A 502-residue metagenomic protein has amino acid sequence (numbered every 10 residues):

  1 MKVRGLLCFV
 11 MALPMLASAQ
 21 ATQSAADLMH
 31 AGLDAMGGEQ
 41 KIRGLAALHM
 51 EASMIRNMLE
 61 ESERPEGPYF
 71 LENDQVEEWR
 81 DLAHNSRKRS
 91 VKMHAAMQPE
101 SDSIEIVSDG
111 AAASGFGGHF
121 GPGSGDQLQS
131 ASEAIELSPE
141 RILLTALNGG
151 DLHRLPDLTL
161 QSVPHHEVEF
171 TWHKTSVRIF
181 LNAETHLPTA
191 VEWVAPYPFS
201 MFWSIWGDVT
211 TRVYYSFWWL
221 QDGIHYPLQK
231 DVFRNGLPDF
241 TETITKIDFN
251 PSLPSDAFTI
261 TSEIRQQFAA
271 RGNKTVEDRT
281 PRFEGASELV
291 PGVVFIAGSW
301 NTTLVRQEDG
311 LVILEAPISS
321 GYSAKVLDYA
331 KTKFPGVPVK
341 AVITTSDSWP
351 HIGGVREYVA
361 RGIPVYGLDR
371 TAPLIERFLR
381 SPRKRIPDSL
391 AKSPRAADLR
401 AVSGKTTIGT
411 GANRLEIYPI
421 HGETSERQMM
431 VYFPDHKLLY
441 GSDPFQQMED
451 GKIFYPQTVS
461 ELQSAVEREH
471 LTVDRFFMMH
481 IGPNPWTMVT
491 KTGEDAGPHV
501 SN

Functional and structural regions predicted by a protein language model:
L7-M15: Bacterial N-terminal signal peptides
A21, H30-H119, D151-T159, S320: N-terminal mature ectodomain segment of secretory-pathway/periplasmic proteins
A21-L28, D34, M97-D102, I106-V177 (+6 more regions): Flexible, processing/modification-adjacent segments and terminal tails in exported/periplasmic/extracellular proteins
Q161-S262, Y432-P434, G441-S442, Q447-E469: Gly/Pro-enriched, hydrophobic low-complexity segments that function as extracytoplasmic propeptides/linkers
D231, Q463-N502: Divalent-metal (often Zn2+) His-rich catalytic cores of metallo-beta-lactamase-fold enzymes
T241-Q307, T406: Zn-dependent metallo-beta-lactamase
A286-A330, Q428-Q447: Conserved beta-strand hairpin/beta-sheet module of binuclear metal-dependent hydrolase folds, prominently
G321-Y366, R468-T472: Active-site metal-binding motif and surrounding structural segment of the metallo-beta-lactamase
